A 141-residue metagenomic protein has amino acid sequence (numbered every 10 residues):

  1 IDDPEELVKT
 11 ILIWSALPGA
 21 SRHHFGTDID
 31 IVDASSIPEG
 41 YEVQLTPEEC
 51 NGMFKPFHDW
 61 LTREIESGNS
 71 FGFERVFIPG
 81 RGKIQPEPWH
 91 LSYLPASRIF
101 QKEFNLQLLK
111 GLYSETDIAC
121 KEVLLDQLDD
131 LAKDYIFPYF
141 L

Functional and structural regions predicted by a protein language model:
I1-F140: Cell-envelope/glycan interface and biosynthesis
